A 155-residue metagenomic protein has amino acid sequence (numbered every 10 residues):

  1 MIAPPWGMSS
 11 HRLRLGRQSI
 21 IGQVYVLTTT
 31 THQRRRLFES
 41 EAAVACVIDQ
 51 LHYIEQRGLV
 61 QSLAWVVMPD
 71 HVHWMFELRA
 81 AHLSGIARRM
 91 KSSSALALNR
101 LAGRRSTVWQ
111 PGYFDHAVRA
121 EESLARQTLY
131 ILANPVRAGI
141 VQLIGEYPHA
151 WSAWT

Functional and structural regions predicted by a protein language model:
M1-T155: Short catalytic/metal-binding and nucleic-acid-binding patches
